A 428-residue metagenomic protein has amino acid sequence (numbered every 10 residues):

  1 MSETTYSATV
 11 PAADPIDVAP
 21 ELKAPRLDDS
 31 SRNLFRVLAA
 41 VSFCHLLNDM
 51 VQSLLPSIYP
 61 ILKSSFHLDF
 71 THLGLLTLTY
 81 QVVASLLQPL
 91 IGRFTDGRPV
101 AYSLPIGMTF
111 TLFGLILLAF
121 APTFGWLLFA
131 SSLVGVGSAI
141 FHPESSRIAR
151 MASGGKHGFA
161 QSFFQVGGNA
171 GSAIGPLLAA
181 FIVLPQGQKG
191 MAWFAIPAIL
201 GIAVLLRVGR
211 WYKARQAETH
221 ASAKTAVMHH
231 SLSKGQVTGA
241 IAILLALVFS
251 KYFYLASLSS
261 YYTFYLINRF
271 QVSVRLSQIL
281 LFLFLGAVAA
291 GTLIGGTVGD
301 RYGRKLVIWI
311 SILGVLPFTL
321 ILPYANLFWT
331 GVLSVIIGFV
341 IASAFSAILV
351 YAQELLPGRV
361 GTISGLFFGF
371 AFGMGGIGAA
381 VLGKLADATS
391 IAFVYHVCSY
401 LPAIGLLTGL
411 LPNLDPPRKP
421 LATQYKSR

Functional and structural regions predicted by a protein language model:
S53, Q81-P89, S172-A173, L285-L293 (+1 more regions): Residue-level signature of mid-helix packing/kink "hotspots" within the transmembrane helices of 12-pass Major
L55-P56, T238-A289: Extracytoplasmic gate region of multi-pass secondary transporters
H67, P99, F120-G125, G154 (+3 more regions): Helix-breaking motifs and short loop linkers at transmembrane-helix boundaries and internal kinks in secondary membrane
L86-G125: Conserved MFS/SLC helix-loop-helix module at the cytosolic interface between two early adjacent transmembrane helices
A130-G167: Cytoplasmic helix-loop-helix junction between adjacent transmembrane helices in 12-TM secondary transporters
F164-W211: Helix-loop-helix hairpin linking two adjacent transmembrane segments in secondary transporters
I196-S222, T408-N413: C-terminal membrane-cytosol helix-exit motif in multi-pass small-molecule transporters
G299-I348: C-terminal transmembrane helical hairpin of 12-TM major facilitator-type secondary transporters
